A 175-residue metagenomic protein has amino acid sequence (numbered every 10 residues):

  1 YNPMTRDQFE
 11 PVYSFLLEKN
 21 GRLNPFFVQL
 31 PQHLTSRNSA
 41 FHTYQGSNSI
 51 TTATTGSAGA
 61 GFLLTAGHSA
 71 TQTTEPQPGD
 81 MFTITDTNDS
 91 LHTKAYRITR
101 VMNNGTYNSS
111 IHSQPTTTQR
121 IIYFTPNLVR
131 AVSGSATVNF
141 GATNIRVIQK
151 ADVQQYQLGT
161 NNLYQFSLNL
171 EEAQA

Functional and structural regions predicted by a protein language model:
Y1-A175: Extracellular/virion structural assembly segments
